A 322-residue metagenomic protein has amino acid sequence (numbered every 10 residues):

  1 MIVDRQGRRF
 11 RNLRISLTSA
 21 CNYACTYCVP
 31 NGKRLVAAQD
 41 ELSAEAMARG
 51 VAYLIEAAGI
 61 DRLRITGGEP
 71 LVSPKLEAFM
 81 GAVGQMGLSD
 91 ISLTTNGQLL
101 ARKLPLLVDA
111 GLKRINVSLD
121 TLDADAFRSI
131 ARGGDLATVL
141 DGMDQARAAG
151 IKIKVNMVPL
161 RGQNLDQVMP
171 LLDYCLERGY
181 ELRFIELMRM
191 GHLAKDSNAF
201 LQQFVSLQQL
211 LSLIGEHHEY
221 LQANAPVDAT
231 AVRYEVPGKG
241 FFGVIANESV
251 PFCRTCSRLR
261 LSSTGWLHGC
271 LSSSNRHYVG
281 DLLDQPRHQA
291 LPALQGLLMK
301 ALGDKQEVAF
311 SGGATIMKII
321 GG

Functional and structural regions predicted by a protein language model:
R5-E45, A58: Canonical Radical SAM [4Fe-4S] cluster-binding loop centered on the CxxxCxxC motif and its immediate flanking residues
Y23, A124-D125, P251, H277: Glycine-centered loop/turn positions within well-structured domains that cap or flank conserved ligand/cofactor-binding
K33-A37, D123-I130, G191-S197, Y278-V279: A short acidic, helix-capping loop that chelates divalent metal ions and anchors anionic groups
A44-I65, E69-I185: Radical SAM/AdoMet-radical enzyme domain recognition
E69, L302-G322: Short flanking/linker segments adjacent to small metal-binding domains or redox-active Cys/His motifs
V158, I185-R189, I245-N247: Histidine- and/or cysteine-centered catalytic micro-motif in compact active-site loops
G191-F310: Accessory C-terminal segments flanking Radical SAM cores
